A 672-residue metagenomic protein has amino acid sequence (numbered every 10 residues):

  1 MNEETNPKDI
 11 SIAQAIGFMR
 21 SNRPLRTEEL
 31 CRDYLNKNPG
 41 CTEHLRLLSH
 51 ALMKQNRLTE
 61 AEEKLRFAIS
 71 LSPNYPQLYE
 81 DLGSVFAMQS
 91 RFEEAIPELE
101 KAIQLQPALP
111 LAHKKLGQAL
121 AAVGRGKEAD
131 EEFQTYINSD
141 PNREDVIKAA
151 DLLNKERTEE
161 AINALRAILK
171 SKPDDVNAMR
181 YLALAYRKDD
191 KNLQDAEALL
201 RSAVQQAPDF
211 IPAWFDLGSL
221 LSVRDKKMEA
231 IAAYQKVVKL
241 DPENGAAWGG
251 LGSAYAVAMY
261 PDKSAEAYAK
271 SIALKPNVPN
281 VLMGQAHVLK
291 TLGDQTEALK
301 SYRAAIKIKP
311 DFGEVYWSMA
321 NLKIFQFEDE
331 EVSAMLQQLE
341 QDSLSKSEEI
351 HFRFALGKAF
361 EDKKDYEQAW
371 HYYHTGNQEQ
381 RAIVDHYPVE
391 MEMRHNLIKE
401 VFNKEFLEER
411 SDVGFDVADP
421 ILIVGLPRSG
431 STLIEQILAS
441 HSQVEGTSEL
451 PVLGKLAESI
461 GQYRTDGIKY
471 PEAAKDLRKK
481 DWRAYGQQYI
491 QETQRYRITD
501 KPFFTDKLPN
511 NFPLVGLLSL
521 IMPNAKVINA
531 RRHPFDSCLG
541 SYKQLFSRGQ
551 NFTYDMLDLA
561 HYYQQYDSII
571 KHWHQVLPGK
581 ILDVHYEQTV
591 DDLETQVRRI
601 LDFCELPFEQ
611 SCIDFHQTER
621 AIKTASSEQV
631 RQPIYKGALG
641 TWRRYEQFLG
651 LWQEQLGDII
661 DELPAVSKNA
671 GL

Functional and structural regions predicted by a protein language model:
M1-Y496, N669-L672: Alpha-helical solenoid repeat scaffolds of the TPR/TPR-like class and their adjacent stem/linker regions that mediate
L292, I306, T447, P451-W482 (+1 more regions): PAPS-dependent sulfotransferase catalytic domain
